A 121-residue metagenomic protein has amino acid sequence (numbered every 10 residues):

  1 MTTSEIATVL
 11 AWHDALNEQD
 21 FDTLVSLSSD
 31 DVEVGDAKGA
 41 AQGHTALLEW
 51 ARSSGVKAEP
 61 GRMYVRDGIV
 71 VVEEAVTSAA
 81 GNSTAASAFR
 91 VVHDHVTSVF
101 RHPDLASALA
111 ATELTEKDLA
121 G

Functional and structural regions predicted by a protein language model:
M1-G121: C-terminal and inter-domain tail/linker signature
